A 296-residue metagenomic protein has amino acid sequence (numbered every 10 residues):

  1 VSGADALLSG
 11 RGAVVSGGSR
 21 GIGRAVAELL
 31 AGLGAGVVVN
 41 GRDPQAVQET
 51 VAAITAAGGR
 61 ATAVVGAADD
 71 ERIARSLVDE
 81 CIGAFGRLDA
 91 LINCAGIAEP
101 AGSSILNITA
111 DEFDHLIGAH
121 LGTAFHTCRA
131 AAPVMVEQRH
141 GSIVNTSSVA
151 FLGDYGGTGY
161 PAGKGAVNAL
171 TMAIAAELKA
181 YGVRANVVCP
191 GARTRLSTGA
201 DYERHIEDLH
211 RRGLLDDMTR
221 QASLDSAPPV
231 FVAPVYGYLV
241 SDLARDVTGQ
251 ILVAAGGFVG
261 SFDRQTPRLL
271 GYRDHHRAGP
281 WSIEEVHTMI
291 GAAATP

Functional and structural regions predicted by a protein language model:
G12, S19-R20, D43: Conserved glycine-rich cofactor-binding loop
L33-E49: Conserved glycine-rich Rossmann-like NAD(P)H-binding loop of the short-chain dehydrogenase/reductase
P44-Q45, V65-L77, A110: The beta1-alpha1 cofactor-binding region of Rossmann-like NAD(H)/NADP(H)-dependent oxidoreductases
A101-I105, T109-I117: Substrate-binding pocket helix/loop in short-chain dehydrogenase/reductase
C128-R129, M172: A short, exposed helix-loop element centered on a Lys and neighboring polar residues
V144-A166, T171-M172, A176-A180, C189-D225 (+1 more regions): Catalytic loop of short-chain dehydrogenase/reductase
L209-P296: C-terminal helical subdomain
